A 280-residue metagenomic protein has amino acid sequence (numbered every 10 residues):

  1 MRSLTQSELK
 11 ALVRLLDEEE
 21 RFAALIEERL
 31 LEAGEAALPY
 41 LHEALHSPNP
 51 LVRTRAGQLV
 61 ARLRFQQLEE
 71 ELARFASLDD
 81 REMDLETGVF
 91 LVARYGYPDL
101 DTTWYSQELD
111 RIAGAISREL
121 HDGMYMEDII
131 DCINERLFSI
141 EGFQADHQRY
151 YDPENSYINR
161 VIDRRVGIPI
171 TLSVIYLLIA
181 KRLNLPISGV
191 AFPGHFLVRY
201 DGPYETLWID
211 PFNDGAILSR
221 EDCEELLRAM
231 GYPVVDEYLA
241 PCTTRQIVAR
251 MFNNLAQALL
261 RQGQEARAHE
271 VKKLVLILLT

Functional and structural regions predicted by a protein language model:
M1-T280: A structural boundary/capping signal
